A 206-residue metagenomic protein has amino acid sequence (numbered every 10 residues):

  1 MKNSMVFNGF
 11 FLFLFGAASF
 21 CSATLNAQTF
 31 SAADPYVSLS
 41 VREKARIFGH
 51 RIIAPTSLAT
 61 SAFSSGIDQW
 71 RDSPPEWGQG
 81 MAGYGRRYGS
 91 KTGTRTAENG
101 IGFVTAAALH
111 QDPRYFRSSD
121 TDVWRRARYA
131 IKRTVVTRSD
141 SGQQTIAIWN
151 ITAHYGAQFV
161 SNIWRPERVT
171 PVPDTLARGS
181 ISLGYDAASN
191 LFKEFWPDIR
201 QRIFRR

Functional and structural regions predicted by a protein language model:
M1-F13: Bacterial N-terminal signal peptides that target proteins for export
L14-K91, G102, A107, R114 (+3 more regions): N-terminal targeting leaders of membrane proteins
G93, A97: Conserved alpha-helical segments that form or flank metal/cofactor-binding pockets of metalloenzymes
G142, I146-Y155, F159-E167: Helix-rich interaction surfaces within compact, conserved domain-sized segments that mediate assembly or partner
